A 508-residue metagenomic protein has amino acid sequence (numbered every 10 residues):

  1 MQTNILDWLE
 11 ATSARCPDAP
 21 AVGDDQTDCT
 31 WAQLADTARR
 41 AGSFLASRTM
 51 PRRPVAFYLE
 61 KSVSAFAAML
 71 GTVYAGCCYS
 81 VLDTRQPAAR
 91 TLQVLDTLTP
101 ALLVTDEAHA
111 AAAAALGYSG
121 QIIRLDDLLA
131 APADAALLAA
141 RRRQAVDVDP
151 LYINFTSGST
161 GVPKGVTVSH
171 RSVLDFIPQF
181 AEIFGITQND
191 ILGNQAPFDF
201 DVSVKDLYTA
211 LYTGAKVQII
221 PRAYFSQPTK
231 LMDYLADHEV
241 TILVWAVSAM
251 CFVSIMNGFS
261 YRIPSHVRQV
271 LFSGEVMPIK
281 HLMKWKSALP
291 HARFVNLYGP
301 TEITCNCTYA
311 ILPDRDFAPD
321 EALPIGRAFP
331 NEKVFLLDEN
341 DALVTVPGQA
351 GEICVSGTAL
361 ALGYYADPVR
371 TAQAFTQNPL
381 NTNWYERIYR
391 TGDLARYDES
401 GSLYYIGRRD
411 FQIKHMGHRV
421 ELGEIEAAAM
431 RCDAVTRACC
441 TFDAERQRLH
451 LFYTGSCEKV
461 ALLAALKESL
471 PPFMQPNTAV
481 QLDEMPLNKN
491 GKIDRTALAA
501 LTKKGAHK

Functional and structural regions predicted by a protein language model:
M1-I153, V168, D175, P278-L282 (+3 more regions): AMP-binding/adenylate-forming domain of the ANL superfamily
N4-L6, L103-L116, Q121-R143, V173 (+2 more regions): AMP-dependent adenylate-forming
V55, T72, L103, P150 (+10 more regions): Conserved S/T- and glycine-rich ATP-binding loop of Class I adenylate-forming
L59-S62, D83, I186, A196-F200 (+3 more regions): Conserved AMP-binding
L59-V63, C77-L95, E107-H109, A215-H238 (+3 more regions): ATP-dependent adenylate-forming carboxylate-activation enzymes
A68-V73, V173, T209-L211, A479: Short hydrophobic alpha-helical segments of the AMP-binding
K164-G193, D201-T241: Conserved AMP-binding/adenylation subdomain of ANL enzymes
Y212-A215, V240-V244, S254-D320, P324 (+1 more regions): Gly/Ser/Thr-rich phosphate-binding loop
